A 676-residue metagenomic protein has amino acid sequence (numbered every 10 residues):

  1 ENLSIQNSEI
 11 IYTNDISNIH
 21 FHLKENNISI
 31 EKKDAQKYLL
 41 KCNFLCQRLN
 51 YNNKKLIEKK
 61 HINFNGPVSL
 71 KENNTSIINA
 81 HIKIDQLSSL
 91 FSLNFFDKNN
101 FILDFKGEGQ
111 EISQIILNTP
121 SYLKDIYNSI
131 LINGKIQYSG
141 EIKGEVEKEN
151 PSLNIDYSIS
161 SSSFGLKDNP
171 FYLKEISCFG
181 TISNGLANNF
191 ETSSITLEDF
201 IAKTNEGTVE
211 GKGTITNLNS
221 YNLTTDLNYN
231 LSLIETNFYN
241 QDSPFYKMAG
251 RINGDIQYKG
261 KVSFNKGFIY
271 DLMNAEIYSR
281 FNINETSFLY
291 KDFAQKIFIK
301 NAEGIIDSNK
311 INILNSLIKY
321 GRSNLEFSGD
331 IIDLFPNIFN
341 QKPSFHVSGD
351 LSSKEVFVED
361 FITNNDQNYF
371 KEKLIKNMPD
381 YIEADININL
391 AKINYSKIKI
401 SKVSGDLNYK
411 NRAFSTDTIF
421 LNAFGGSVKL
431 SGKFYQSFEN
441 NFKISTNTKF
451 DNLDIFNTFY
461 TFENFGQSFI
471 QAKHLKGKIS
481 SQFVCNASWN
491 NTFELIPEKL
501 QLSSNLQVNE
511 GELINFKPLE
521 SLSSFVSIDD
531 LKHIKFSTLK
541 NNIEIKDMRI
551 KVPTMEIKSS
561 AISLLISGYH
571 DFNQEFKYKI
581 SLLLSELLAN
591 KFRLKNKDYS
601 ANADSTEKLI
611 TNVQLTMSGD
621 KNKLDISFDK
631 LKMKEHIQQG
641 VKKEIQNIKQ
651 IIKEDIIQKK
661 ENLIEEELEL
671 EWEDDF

Functional and structural regions predicted by a protein language model:
N2-Y51, L70, T75, L87-F200 (+5 more regions): Membrane-proximal interfacial segments on either side of biological membranes
I5, I82, A202, I318 (+2 more regions): Short acidic-hydrophobic surface loop/beta-edge motif
F44-R48, K55-V68: Contiguous, well-ordered beta-strand patches that form the walls/edges of small beta-barrel/beta-sandwich domains
G66, I543, S567-G568: Hydrophobic/aromatic beta-strand elements that line small-molecule binding cavities or substrate pockets in beta-rich
L314: Conserved Rossmann-like nucleotide-binding pocket used by diverse enzymes that bind dinucleotide cofactors
F536-I543, M548: Generic long, charged, amphipathic alpha-helical segments
E556-K558: Short, glycine-rich nucleotide/cofactor-binding loops
